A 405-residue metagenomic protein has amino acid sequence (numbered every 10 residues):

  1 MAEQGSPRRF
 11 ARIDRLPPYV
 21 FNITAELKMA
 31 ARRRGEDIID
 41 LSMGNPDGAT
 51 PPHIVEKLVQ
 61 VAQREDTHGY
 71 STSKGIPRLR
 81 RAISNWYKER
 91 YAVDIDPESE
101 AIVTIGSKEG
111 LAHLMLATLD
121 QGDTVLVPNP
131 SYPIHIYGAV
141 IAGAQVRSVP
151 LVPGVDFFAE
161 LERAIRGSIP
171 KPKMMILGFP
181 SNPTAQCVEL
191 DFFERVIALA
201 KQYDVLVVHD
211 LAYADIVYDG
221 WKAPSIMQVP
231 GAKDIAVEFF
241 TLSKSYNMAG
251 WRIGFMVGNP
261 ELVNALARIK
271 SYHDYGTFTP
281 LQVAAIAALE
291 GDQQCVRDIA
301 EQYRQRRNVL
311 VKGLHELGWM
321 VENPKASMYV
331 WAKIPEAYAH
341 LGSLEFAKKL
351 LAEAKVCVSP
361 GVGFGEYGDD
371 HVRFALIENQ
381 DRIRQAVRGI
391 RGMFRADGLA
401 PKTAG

Functional and structural regions predicted by a protein language model:
A2-G106, H113, A288-G291, D397-L399 (+1 more regions): N-terminal small-domain helix-loop-helix segment of the aminotransferase-like
A31-R34, A142, Q202-Y203, L317 (+2 more regions): Helix C-cap/helix->beta junction micro-motif
V93, A339-G342, K349-S359, G363-G405: PLP-dependent enzyme catalytic core of the Aspartate aminotransferase-like
A117-A139: Conserved PLP-anchoring active-site segment centered on the Schiff-base-forming lysine
R147, L151-G220: Active-site phosphate-binding strand-loop segment of PLP-dependent enzymes
Q228-V229, K233-R304, N308-L317, M393-F394: Conserved core segment of the aminotransferase class I/II
I286, E301-V311, V321-I334, G368: Conserved glycine-rich beta-strand-loop-beta hairpin in the small C-terminal domain of fold type I
